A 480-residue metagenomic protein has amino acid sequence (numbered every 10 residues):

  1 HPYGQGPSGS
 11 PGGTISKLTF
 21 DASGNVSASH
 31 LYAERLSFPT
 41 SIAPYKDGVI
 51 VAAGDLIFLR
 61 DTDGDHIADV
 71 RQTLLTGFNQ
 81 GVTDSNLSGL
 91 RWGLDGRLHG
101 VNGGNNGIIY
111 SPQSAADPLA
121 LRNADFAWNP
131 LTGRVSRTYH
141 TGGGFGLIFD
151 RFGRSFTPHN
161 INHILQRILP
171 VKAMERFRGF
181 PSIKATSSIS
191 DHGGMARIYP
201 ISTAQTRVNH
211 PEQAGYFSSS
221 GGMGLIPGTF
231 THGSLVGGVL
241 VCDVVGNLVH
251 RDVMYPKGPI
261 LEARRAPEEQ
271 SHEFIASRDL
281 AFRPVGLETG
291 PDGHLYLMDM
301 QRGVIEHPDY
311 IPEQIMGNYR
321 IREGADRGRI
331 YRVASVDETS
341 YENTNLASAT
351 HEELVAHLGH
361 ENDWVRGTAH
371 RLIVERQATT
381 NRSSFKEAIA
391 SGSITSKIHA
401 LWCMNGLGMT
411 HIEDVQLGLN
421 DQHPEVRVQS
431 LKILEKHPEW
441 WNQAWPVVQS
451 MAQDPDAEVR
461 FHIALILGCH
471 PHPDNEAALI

Functional and structural regions predicted by a protein language model:
H1-E353, W364, L372-E375: Beta-propeller domains with acidic blade repeats across secreted/periplasmic ectodomains and cytosolic WD/CNH propellers
D65, K436-H437: Ligand-binding pocket scaffold of soluble enzyme catalytic domains
A347-V355, A378-A390, G408-N420, E439-A452 (+1 more regions): Amphipathic alpha-helical scaffolding segments comprising HEAT/armadillo-like alpha-solenoid repeats
V355, H370, K386, I398-L401 (+4 more regions): Hydrophobic core positions within HEAT/HEAT-like alpha-solenoid repeats
G359-R382: Conserved, compact domain cores that house catalytic/ligand-binding motifs in diverse enzymes and effector modules
E361-N362, G392-S393, Q422-H423, P455-D456: Short inter-helical turns and helix N-cap capping residues of alpha-solenoid HEAT/ARM repeat scaffolds
V365-R366, K397, R427, R460 (+1 more regions): Residue-level detector of extended alpha-helical repeat arrays and alpha-solenoid scaffolds
